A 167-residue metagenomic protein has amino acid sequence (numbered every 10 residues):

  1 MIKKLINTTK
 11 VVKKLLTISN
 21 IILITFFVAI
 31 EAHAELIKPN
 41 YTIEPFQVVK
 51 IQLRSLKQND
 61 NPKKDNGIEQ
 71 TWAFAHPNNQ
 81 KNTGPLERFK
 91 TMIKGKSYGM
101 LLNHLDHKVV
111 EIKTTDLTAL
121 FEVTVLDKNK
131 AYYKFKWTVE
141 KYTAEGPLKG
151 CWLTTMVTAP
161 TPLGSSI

Functional and structural regions predicted by a protein language model:
M1-V12: N-terminal secretory signal peptides that target proteins for export/translocation
K14-I21: Sec-dependent signal peptide recognition, specifically the positively charged N-region followed immediately by
A29-I30: N-terminal signal peptide c-region/cleavage motif recognized by signal peptidases
H33-E35: Boundary of Sec targeting at the N-terminus
P39-Y41: TPR-adjacent "capping" and linker segments in tetratricopeptide-repeat scaffold/adaptor proteins
E44-D60, Q70, F74: Short, aromatic-enriched amphipathic alpha-helices that serve as compact interaction elements
P62-D116: Short solvent-exposed beta->alpha transition segments
E111-I167: Exposed beta-sheet edge and beta->alpha loop/turn motif
